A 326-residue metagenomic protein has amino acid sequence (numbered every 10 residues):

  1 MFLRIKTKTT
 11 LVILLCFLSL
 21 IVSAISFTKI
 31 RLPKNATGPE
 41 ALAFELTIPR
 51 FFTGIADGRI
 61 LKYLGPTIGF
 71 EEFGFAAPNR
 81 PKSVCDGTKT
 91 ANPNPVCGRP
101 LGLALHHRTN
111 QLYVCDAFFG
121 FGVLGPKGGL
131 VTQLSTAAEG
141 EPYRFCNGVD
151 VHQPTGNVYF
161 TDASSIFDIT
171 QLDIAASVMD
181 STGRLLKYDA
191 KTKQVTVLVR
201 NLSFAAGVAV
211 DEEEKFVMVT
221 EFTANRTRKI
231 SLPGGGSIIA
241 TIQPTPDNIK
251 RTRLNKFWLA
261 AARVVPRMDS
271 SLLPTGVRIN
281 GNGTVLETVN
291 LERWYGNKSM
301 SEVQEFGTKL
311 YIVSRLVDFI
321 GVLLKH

Functional and structural regions predicted by a protein language model:
L20-G38, K82-N92, N282-E292: A short helix->beta-strand "capping" segment at the edge of beta-propeller domains
T28-L61, N297-S299, L316: Beta-strand-rich domains and repeat architectures in extracellular enzymes and scaffolds, especially beta-propellers
I30-A36, G74-A77, N92-V96, L134-P142 (+3 more regions): Surface loop/turn motifs at the tips and blade-to-blade linkers of beta-strand repeat domains
E45-I48, L105-T109, V151-T155, E212-E214 (+2 more regions): Residue-level detector of Asp-centered blade-edge/turn motifs that repeat once per structural unit in beta-propeller
K82-L101, H106-Q111, C115-A176, D180-T182: Asp-box/WD-like beta-propeller blade repeats and closely related beta-sheet repeat scaffolds
I242-W294: Loop/turn-rich, solvent-exposed surfaces of beta-rich toroidal or solenoidal domains
N297-H326: Blade-level signature of beta-propeller repeat domains, shared across WD40, Kelch, NHL, RCC1 and BNR/Asp-box propellers
